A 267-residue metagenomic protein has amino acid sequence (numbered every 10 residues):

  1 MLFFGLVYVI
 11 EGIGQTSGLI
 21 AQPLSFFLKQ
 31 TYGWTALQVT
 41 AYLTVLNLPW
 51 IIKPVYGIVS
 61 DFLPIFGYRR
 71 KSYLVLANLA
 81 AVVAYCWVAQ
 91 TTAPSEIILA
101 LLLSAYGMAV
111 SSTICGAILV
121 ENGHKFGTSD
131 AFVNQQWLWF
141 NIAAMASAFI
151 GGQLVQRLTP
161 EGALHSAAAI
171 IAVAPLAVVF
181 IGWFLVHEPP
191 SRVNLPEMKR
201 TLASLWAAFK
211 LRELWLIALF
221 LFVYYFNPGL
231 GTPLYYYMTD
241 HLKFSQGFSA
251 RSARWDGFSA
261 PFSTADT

Functional and structural regions predicted by a protein language model:
M1-W50, I98, W215-L242, S249: Helix-loop boundary and gating motifs at the non-cytosolic
P49-Y56, S249-T267: Transmembrane alpha-helices of Major Facilitator/SLC transporters
W50-K53, D130-G152: Glycine-rich segments within core transmembrane alpha-helices of 12-TM secondary carriers
I58-P64, V88-A89, A144-S166: Transmembrane alpha-helix termini and helix-breaking/packing motifs in multi-pass membrane transporters
V75-A93: C-terminal ends and interior cores of transmembrane alpha-helices in multi-pass membrane transporters/permeases
L103-W139: Cytoplasmic helix-loop-helix junction between adjacent transmembrane helices in 12-TM secondary transporters
A172-S191: C-terminal membrane-cytosol helix-exit motif in multi-pass small-molecule transporters
H187-I217: Juxtamembrane intracellular "pre-TM" segments in multi-pass secondary transporters
